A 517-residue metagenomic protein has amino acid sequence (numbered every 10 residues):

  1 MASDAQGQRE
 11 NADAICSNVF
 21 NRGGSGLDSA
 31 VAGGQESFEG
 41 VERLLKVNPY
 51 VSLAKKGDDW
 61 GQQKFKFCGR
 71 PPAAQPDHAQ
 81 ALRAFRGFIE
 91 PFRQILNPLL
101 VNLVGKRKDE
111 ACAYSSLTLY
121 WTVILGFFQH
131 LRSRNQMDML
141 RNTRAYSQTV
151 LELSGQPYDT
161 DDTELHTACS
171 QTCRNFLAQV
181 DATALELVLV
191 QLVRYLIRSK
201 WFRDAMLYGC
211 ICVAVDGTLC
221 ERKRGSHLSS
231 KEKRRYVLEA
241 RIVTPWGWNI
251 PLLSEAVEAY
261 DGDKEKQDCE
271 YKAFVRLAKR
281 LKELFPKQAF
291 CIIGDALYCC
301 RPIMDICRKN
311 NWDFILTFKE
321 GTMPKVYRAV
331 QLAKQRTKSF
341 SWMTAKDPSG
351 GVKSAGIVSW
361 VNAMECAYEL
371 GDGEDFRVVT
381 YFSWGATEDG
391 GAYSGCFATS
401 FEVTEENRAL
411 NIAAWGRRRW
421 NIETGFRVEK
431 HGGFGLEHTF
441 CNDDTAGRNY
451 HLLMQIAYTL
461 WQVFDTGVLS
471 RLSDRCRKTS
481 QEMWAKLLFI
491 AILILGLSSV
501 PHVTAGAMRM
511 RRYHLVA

Functional and structural regions predicted by a protein language model:
M1-V31: Polybasic, low-complexity terminal segments and linkers that are predominantly intrinsically disordered and enriched
S3-D4, R9, S29, Q80-R83 (+3 more regions): A short, flexible helix-boundary coil/loop motif
D4, G26-D161, L497-R509: Gly/serine-rich nucleotide phosphate-binding loop at the start of the catalytic core of nucleotide/ADP-ribose-handling
Q94-P98, R107-L316, S480: Conserved, well-structured functional cores that handle cations and Mg-NTP chemistry
L131-R132, N421-F426, Q462-L469: Intrinsically disordered or highly flexible coil/loop and linker segments, enriched in small and charged/polar residues
V193-W201, A205, K325-V326, Q331 (+1 more regions): Charge-dense polyanion-binding interfaces
D313-N421: An anionic, glycine-rich sequence signature occurring as long contiguous blocks
F397-V403, A409-M454: A C-terminal functional module that forms or caps the active site or interfaces directly with catalytic machinery
